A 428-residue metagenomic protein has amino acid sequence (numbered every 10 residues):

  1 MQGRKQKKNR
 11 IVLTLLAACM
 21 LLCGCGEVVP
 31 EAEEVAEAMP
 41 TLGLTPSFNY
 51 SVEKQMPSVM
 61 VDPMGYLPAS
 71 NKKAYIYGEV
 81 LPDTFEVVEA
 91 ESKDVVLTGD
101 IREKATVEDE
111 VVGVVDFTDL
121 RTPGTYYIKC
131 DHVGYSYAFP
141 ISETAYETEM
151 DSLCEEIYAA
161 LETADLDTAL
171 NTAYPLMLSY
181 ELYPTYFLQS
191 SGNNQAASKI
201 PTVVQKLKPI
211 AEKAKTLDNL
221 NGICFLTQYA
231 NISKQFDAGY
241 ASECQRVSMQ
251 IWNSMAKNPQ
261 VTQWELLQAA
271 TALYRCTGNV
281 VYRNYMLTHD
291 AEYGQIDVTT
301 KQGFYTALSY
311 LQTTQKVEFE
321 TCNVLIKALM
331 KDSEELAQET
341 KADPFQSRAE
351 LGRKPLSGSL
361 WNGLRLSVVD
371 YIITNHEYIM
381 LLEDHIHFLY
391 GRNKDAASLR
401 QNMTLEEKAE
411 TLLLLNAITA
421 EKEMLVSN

Functional and structural regions predicted by a protein language model:
G3-V12: Bacterial N-terminal signal peptides that target proteins for export
V12-C19: Sec-dependent N-terminal signal peptides
L22, M39-S47, E53-M60, P68 (+4 more regions): Glycan-recognition and catalytic cores of secretory/periplasmic carbohydrate-active enzymes
L67-Y75: Short coil/turn motif common to extracellular beta-sandwich-like domains
V115-R121: Short, hydrophobic beta-strand segments
I141-E143: Interdomain boundary/hinge segments at the C-termini of tandem beta-sandwich modules
